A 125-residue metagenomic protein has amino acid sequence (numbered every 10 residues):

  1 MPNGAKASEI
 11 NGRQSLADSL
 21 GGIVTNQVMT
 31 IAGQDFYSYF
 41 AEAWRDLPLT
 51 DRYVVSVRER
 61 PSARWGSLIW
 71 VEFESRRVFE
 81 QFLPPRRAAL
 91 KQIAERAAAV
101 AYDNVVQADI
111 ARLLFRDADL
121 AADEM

Functional and structural regions predicted by a protein language model:
N11-V28, E74-Q81: Acidic/histidine-rich, surface-exposed loop or edge segments in extracytoplasmic proteins
N26-D35, P84-Q92: Soluble non-cytosolic domains of exported or imported proteins
Q34-A41, G66, K91-A98: Extracytoplasmic/secreted envelope proteins and their assembly/folding machinery, especially bacterial periplasmic
F36-Y39, D46-V54, F82: Mid-length scaffold segments of soluble, non-membrane domains
A41, R45-L49, E74, A99-V106: Sec-exported extracytoplasmic/periplasmic mature domains
L47-E59, V105-L114: Surface-exposed patches in mature extracellular/periplasmic domains of secreted proteins
V54-F73: Short edge beta-strands and adjacent turn/loop segments
R87-M125: C-terminal partner/receptor-binding element of secreted or periplasmic proteins
